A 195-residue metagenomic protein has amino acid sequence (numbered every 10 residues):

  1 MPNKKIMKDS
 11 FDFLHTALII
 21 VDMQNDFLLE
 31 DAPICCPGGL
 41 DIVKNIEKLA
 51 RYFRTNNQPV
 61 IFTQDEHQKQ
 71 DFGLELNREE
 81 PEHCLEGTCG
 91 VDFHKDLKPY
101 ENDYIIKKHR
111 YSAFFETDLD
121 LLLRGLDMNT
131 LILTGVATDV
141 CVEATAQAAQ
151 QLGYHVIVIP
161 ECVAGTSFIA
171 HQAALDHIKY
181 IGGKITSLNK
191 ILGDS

Functional and structural regions predicted by a protein language model:
M1-A17, K48-N56, E80-S195: Active-site-adjacent betaalpha module
L14, A32-F53, N57-D65: A short alpha/beta connector and helix-capping loop motif
A17-D26: Acidic-leg catalytic submotif of subtilisin-like serine proteases
I20, V60-Q64, K107: Short, conserved beta-strand edge motifs with alternating hydrophobic and charged residues
M23, D65-E66, V136, C162: Active-site metal-binding loops of divalent metal-dependent hydrolases
D26, Q68-K69, G165: Active-site loop signature of alpha/beta-hydrolase-fold enzymes
E30-P33, E75: Short acidic, glycine/proline-rich loop/turn micro-motifs
D65-G73, N77-E80: Early exported N-terminus immediately downstream of N-terminal targeting peptides
